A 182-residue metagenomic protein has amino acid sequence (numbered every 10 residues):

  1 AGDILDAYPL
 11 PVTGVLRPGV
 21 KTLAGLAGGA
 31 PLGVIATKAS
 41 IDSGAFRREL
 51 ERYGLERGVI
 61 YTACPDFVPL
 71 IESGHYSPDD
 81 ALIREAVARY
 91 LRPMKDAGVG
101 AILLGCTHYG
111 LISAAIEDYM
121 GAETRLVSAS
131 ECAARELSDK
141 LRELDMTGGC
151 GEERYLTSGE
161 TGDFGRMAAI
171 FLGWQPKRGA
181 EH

Functional and structural regions predicted by a protein language model:
A1-H182: Non-catalytic structural scaffold of enzyme domains
